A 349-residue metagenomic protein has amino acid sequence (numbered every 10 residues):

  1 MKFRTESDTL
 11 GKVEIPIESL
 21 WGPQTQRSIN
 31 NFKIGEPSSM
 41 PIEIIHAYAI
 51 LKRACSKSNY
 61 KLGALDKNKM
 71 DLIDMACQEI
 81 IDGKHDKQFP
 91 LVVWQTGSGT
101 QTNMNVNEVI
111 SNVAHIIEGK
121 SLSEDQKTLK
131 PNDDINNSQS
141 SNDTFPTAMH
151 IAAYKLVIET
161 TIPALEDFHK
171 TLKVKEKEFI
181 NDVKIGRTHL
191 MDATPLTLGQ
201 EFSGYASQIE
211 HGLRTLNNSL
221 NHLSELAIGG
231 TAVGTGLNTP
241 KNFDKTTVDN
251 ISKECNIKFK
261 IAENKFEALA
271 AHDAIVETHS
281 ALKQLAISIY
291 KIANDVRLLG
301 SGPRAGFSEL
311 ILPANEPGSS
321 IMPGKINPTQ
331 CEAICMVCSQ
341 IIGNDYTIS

Functional and structural regions predicted by a protein language model:
M1-S349: Conserved, well-structured ligand/cofactor-binding cores
